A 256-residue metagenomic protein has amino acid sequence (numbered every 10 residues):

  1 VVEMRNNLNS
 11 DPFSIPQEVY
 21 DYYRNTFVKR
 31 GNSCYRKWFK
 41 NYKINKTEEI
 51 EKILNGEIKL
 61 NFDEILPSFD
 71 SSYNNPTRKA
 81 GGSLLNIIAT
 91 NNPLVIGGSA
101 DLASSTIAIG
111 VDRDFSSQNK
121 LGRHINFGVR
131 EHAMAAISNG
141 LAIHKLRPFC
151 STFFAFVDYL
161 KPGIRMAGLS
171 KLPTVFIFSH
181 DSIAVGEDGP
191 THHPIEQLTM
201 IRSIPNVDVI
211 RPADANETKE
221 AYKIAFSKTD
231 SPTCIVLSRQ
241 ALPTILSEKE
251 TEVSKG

Functional and structural regions predicted by a protein language model:
V2-N25: Conserved phosphoryl-transfer catalytic core
N25-V236, Q240-S247, E252-K255: Thiamine diphosphate
